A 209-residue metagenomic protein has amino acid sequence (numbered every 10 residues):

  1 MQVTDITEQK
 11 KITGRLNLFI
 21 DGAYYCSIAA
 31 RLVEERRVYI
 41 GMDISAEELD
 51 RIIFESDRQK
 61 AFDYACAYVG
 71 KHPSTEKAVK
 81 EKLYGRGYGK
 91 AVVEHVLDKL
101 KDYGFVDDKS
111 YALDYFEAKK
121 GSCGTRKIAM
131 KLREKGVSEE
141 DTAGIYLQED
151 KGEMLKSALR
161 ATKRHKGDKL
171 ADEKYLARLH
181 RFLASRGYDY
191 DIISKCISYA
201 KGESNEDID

Functional and structural regions predicted by a protein language model:
M1-D209: An alpha-helical, amphipathic repeat domain used for nucleic-acid recognition, typified by the mTERF helical solenoid
